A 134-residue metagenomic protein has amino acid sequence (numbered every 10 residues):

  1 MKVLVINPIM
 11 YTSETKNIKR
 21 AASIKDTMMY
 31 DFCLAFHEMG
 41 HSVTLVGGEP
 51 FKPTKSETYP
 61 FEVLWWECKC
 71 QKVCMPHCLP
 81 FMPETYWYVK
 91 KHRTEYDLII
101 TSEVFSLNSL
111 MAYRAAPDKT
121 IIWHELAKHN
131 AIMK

Functional and structural regions predicted by a protein language model:
M1-K52, T94: N-terminal subdomain of nucleotide-sugar transferases
V3-L4, L98-I100, Y113-A131: Active-site proximal beta-strand in glycosyltransferases
I6, V46, W66, W123-E125: Generic beta-sheet signal
T12, K72-V73, L107, T120-K134: A short, histidine- and acid-enriched strand-loop-helix "catalytic/donor-clamping" loop that lines the nucleotide-sugar
Y30-L34, K90, K128, M133-K134: Membrane-proximal helix-turn-helix segments that form the acceptor-binding/catalytic region of lipid-linked
F51-K55, N130-I132: Short, charged/polar "capping" segments at the starts of alpha-helices and the immediately preceding loops
S56-K90: A short, charged, and often flexible helix/loop element on the N-terminal side of the glycosyltransferase catalytic
V89-N108, K119-I122: Short N-terminal targeting/anchoring amphipathic segment
